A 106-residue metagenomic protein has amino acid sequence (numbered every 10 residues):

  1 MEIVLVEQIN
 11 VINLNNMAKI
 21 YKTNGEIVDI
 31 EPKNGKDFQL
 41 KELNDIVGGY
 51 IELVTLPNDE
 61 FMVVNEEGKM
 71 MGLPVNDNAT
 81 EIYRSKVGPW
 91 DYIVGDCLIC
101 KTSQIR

Functional and structural regions predicted by a protein language model:
I3-R106: Domain-length accessory/inserted modules outside core catalytic folds
